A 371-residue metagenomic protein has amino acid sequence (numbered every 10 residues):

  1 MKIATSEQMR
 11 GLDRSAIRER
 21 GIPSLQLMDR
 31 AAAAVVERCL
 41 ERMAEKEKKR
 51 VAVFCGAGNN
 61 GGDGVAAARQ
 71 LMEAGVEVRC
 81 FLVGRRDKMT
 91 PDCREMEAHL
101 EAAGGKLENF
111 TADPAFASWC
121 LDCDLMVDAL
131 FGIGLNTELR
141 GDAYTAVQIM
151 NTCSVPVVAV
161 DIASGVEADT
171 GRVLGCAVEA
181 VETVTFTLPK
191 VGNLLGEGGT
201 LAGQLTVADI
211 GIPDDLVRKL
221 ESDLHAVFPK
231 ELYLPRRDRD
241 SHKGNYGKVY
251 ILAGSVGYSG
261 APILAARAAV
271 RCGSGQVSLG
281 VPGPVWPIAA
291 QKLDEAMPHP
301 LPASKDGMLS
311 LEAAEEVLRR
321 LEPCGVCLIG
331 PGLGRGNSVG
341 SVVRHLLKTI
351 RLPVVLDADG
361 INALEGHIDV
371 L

Functional and structural regions predicted by a protein language model:
M1-V83, T90, E182, N193-A358 (+1 more regions): Small-residue (G/A/S/T)-rich helix-start motifs and N-terminal tracts that mark the onset
V36-L130, E138-V160: Nucleotide and nucleotide-moiety/phosphate-recognizing core
M96-H99, L174-V178, L201-A202, D294-M297: Short, hinge-like loop/turn segments at secondary-structure boundaries
A112-A115, S164-A168, V191, G360-L364: Short acidic loop-to-helix transition motifs that present clustered carboxylates
C120-D124, M150, A177, L321-E322 (+2 more regions): A short, aliphatic-rich alpha-helical micro-motif
C123-L125, L130-E221: Internal gly/pro-rich beta-alpha loop/helix module that stabilizes soluble enzyme cofactors or their anionic handles
